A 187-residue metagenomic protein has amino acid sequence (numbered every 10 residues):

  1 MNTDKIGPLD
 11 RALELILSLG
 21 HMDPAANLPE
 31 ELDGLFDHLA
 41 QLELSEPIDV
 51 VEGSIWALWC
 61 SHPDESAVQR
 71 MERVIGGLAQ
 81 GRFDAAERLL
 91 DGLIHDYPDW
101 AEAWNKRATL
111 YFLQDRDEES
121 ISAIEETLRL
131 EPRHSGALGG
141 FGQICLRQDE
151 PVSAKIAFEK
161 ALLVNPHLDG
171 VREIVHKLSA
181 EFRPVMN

Functional and structural regions predicted by a protein language model:
G20-N27, W56-Q69: TPR-adjacent "capping" and linker segments in tetratricopeptide-repeat scaffold/adaptor proteins
D33, D37-L42, E150-A180: TPR/TPR-like (Sel1-like) alpha-helical repeat modules
L44, L58-A67, S122, P151-I156 (+1 more regions): Alpha-helical linker/edge segments of TPR/alpha-solenoid repeat scaffolds and analogous pre-/post-domain helices
V51-C60, Q143-Q148, L168-N187: TPR/TPR-like alpha-solenoid helical repeat scaffolds
S54-A57, G92, E126, K160: The canonical alpha-helical register within tetratricopeptide repeats
D64-G136: Alpha-helical adaptor scaffolds
